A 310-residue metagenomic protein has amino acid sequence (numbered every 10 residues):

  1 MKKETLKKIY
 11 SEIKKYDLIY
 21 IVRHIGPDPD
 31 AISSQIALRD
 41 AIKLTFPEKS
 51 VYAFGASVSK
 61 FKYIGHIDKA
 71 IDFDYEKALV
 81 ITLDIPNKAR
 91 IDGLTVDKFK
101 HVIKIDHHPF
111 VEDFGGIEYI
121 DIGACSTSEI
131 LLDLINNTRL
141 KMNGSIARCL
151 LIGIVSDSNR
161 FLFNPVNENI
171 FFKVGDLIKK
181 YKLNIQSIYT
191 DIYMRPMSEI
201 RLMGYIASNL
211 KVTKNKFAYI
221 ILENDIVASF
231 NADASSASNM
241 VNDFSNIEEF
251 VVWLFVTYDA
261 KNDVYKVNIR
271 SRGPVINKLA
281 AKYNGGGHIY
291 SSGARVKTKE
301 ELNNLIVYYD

Functional and structural regions predicted by a protein language model:
M1-K7, A89-I91, T95-V102, I122-L131: An acidic intrinsically disordered interaction segment
K2-K62, D72-L79, S156-Y309: Hydrophobic helix-and-loop "lid/oligomerization" segment in the mid-to-C-terminal part of catalytic domains
A37-R39, D97-K100, I120-D121, F172: Glycine-rich, phosphate-binding/catalytic loops in enzymes
Y63-I117: Active-site cofactor/cluster-binding pocket
D68-D72, I120-G123, S271-R272: Short, hinge-like loop/turn segments at secondary-structure boundaries
I71, D92-L94, E118-I120, L140-K141 (+2 more regions): A generic local secondary-structure boundary/capping motif
F73-D74, T95-D97, V111-E112, M142-G144 (+3 more regions): Solvent-exposed alpha-helices and their adjacent loops that cap or buttress functional pockets in soluble metabolic
H107-G175: Short alpha-helices
